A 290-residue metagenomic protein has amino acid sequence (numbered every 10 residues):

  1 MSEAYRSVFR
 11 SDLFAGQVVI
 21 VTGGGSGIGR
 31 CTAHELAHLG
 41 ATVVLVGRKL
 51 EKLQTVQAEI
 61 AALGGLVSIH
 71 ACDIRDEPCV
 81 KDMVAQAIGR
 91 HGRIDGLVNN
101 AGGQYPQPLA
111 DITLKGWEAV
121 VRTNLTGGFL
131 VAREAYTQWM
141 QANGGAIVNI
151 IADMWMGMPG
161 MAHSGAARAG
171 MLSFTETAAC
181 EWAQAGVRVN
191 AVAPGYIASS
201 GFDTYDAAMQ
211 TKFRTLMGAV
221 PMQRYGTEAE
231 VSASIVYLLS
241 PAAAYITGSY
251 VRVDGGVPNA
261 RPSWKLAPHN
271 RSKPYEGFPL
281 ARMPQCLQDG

Functional and structural regions predicted by a protein language model:
S2-S11, V236, T247-G290: Short C-terminal tail/terminal secondary-structure segment of NAD(P)H-dependent dehydrogenase/reductase domains
V18, G25-S26: Conserved glycine-rich cofactor-binding loop
H91, F129, R224-V253, P258: C-terminal substrate-recognition "lid" of short-chain dehydrogenase/reductases
V98, A183, R188, I246-G248: Short, small/polar-rich loop/turn modules that mediate ligand/substrate recognition or access, typified
P108-L109, G116-V121, L216: Substrate-binding pocket helix/loop in short-chain dehydrogenase/reductase
T137, C180-Q184, A244: Alpha-helical segment proximal to the catalytic Tyr-Lys
V148-G170, T175-Q184, I197, V257: Catalytic loop of short-chain dehydrogenase/reductase
